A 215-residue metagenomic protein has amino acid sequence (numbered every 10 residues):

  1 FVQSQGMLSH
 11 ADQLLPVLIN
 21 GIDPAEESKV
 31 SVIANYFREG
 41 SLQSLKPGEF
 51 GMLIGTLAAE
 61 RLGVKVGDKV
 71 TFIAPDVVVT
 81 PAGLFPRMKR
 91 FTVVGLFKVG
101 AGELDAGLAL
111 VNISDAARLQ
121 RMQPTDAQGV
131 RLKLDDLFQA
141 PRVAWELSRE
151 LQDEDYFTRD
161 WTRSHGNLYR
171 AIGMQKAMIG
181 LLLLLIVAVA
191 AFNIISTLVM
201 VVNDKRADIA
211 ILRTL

Functional and structural regions predicted by a protein language model:
F1-I33, D160: Short amphipathic beta-strand/extended segments in non-transmembrane regions
V2, V17-D23, R38-S114: Hydrophobic secondary-structure segments that place a key small or acidic residue at a functional site
G6-M7, K29, R61, R142 (+1 more regions): Phosphate- and divalent-cation-binding pockets in alpha/beta enzyme and binding domains that engage nucleotide-derived
P47-E49, K65, P86, L104 (+4 more regions): Short gly/pro-enriched beta-turn/loop segments at secondary-structure junctions
D76-V79, L84-I179: Mechanotransmission and gating elements of multispan inner-membrane complexes involved in transport and envelope
G173-A210: Hydrophobic alpha-helical transmembrane segments of multi-pass inner-membrane transport and secretion
R213-L215: Short helix-to-coil transition segments within interhelical loops that connect adjacent transmembrane helices
